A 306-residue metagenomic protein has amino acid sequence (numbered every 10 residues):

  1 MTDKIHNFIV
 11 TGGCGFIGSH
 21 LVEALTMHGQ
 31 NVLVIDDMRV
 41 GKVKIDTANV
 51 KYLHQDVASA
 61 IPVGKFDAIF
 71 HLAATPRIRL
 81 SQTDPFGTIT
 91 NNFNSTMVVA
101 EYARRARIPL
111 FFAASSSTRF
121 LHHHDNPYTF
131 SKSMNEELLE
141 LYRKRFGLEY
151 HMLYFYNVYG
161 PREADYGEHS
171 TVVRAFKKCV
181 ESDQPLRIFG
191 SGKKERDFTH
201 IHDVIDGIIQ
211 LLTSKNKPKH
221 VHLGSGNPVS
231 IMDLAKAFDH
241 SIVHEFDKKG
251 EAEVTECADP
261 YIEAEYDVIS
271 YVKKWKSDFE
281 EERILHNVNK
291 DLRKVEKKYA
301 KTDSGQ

Functional and structural regions predicted by a protein language model:
F8-H28: N-terminal Rossmann NAD(P)H-binding glycine-rich loop of SDR-like oxidoreductase domains
T11, D67-L72, A113, H222: Rossmann-fold scaffold of SDR-type NAD(P)-dependent oxidoreductases
V57-N91, T118, H122: NAD(P)H-binding glycine-rich loop region in Rossmannoid oxidoreductase-like domains and their noncatalytic homologs
H71, T90, N94-T129, H151: Conserved Rossmann-fold NAD(P)-dependent oxidoreductase catalytic core, especially the SDR/UDP-sugar
S115, L138-R162, R187, I242: Conserved beta-loop-beta element that borders a ligand/cofactor-binding pocket
R119-P127, Y154-T171: Flexible, glycine-rich beta-alpha linker
S131-M134: Active-site helix of classical SDR
E181-Q306: C-terminal substrate-binding subdomain of Rossmann-fold SDR/epimerase-dehydratase oxidoreductases
